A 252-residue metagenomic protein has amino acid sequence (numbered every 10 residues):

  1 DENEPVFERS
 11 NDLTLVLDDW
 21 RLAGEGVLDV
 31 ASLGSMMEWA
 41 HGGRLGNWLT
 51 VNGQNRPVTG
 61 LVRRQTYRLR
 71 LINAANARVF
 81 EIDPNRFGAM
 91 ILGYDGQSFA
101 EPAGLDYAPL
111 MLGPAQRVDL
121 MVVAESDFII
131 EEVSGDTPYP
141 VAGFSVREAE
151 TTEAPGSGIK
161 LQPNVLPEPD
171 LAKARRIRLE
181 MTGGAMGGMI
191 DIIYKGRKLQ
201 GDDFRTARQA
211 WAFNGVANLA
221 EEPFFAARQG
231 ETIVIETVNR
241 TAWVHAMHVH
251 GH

Functional and structural regions predicted by a protein language model:
D1-F7: Hydrophobic or amphipathic alpha-helical targeting/insertion segments
V6, I82-D83, H250: Short loop/helix-cap segments at secondary-structure boundaries that form the rim of catalytic
S10, A23, A75, V238-R240: A long-range scaffold signal marking pre-active-site subdomains of enzyme folds
D12, R56, T66-R68, R117-D119 (+3 more regions): Intrinsic-disorder/low-complexity, polar/charged segments enriched in Ser/Thr/Lys/Arg/Asp/Glu/Gln
D12-G34, E168-F204: Predominantly extracellular/luminal regions of secreted and cell-surface proteins, especially disulfide-bonded
L17, R21-K173: Histidine- and aromatic-rich segments of cupredoxin/plastocyanin-like copper-binding domains
I91-Y107, R178-T182, G188-H252: Active-site pocket scaffolds in enzymes
